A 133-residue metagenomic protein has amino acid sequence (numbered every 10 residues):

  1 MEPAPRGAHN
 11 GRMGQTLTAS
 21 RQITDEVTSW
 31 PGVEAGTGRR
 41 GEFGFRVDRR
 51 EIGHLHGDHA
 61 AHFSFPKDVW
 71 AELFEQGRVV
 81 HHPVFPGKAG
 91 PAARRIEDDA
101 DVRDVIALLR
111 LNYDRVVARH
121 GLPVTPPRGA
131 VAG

Functional and structural regions predicted by a protein language model:
M1-G133: Charge-dense, helix-prone N-terminal extensions
